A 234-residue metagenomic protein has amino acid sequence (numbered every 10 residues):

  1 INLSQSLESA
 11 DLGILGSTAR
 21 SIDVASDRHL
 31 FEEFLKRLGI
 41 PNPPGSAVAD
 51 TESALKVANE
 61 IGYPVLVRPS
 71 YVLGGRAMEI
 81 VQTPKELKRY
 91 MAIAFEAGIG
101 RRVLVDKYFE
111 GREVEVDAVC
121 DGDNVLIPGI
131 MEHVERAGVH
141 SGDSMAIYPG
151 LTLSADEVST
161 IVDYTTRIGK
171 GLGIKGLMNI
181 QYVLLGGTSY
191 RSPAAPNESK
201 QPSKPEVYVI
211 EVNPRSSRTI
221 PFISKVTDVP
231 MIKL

Functional and structural regions predicted by a protein language model:
I1, E8, L12-G16, D23-A25 (+5 more regions): ATP-dependent carboxylate activation and anion-phosphoryl transfer catalytic cores that bind Mg-ATP to form
G16-R20, P44-A47: RNase H-like polynucleotidyl transferase catalytic core
S46-D50, I80-V81: Short acidic-hydrophobic, aromatic-tinged amphipathic segments that line or gate anion-handling sites
S53: Short acidic active-site motifs
